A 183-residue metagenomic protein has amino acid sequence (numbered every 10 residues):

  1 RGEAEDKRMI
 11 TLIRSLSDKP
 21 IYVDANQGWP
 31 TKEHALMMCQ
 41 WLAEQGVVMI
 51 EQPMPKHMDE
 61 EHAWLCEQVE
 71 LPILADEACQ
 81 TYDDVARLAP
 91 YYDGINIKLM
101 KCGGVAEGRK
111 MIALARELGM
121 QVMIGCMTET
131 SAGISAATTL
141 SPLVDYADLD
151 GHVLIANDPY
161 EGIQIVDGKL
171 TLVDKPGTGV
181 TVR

Functional and structural regions predicted by a protein language model:
R1-V69: Metal-dependent enolase-superfamily TIM-barrel catalytic cores that perform enediolate-based chemistry
Y22-A25, E51-Q52, A75-D76, I124 (+2 more regions): General beta-strand structural signal in soluble alpha/beta enzymes
N26-W29, E51-K56, G103-G108, C126-T130 (+2 more regions): Short C-terminal domain-edge/linker segments immediately following a structured domain
P30-T31, I95, R183: General structural signal for secondary-structure boundaries
H57-D150: Catalytic alpha/beta core domains of metabolic enzymes, predominantly
M127-R183: Flexible C-terminal active-site loop/helix
